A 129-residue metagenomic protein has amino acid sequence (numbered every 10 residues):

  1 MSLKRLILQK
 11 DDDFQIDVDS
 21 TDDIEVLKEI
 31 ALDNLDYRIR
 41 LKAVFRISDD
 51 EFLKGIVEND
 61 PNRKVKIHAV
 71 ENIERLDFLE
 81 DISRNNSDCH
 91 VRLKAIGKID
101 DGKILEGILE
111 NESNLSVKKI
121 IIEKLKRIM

Functional and structural regions predicted by a protein language model:
M1-M129: Alpha-helical scaffold segments
